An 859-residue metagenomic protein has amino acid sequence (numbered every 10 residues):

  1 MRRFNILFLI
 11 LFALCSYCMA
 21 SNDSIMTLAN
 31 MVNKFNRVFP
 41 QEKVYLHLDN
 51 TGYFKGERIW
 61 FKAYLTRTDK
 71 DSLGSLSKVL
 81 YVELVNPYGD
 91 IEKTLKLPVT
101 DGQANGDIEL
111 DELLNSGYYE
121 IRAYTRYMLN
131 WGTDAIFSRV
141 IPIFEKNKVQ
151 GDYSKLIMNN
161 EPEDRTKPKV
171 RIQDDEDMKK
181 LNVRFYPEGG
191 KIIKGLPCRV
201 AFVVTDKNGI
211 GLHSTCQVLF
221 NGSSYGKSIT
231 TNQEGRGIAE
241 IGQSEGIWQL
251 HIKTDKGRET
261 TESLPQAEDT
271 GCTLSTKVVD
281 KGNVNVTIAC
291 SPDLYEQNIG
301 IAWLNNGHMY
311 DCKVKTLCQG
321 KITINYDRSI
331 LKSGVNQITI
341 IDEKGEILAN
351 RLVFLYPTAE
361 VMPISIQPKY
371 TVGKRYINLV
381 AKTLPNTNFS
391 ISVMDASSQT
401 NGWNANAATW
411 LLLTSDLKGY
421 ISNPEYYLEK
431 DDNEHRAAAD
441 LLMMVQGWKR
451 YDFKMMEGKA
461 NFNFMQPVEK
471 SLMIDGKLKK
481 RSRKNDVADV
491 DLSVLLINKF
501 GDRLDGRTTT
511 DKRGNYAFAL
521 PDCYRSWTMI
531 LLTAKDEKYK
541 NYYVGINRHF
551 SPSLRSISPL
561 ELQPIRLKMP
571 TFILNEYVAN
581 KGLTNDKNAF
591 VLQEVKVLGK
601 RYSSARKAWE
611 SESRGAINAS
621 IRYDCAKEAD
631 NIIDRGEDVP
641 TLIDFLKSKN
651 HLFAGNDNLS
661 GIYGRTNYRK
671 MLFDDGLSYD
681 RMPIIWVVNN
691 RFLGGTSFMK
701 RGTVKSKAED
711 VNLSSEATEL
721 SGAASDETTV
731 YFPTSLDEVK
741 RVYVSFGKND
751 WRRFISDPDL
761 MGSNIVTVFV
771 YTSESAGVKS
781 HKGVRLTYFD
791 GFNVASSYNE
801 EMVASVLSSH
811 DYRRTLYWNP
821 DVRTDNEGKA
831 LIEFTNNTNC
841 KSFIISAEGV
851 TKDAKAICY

Functional and structural regions predicted by a protein language model:
M1-L28: Bacterial Sec-dependent N-terminal signal peptides
S24-E42, H47, Y53-F54, R58-L97 (+2 more regions): Contiguous segments within soluble domain cores/interaction surfaces
F35-F39, F54, S75, D111-S116 (+14 more regions): Surface-exposed, low-complexity/disordered segments and acidic/polar micro-motifs at processing/linker regions
L95-T100, K227-Q233, K313-C318, G506-D511 (+1 more regions): Short beta-strand segments within Ig-like beta-sandwich modules, predominantly Fibronectin type-III
G106-L110: Ligand-binding face of N-terminal immunoglobulin V-set domains in extracellular IgSF glycoproteins
Y119-A123, W248-L250, N336-I338: A short tyrosine-centered beta-strand micro-motif
N221-G222, P683-G694: Short strand-turn-strand beta-turns centered on an Asx-Gly dipeptide
